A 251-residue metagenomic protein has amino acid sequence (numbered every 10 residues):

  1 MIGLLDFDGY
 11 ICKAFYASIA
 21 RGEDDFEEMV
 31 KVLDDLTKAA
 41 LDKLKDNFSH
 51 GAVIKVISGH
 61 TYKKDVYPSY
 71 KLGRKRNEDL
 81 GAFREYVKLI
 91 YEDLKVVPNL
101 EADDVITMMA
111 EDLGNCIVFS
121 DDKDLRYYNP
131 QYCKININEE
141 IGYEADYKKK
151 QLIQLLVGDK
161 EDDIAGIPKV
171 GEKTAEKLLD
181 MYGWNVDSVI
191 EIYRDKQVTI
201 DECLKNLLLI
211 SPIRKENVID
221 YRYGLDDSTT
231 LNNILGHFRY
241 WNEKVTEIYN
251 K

Functional and structural regions predicted by a protein language model:
M1, N250-K251: Short intrinsically disordered terminal tails
M1-Y86: Domain-level signal for Mg2+-assisted phosphodiester chemistry and nucleotide/NA-binding surfaces in nucleic-acid
N47-F48, K71-Y249: Extended two-metal-dependent nuclease catalytic cores across DNA- and RNA-processing enzymes
